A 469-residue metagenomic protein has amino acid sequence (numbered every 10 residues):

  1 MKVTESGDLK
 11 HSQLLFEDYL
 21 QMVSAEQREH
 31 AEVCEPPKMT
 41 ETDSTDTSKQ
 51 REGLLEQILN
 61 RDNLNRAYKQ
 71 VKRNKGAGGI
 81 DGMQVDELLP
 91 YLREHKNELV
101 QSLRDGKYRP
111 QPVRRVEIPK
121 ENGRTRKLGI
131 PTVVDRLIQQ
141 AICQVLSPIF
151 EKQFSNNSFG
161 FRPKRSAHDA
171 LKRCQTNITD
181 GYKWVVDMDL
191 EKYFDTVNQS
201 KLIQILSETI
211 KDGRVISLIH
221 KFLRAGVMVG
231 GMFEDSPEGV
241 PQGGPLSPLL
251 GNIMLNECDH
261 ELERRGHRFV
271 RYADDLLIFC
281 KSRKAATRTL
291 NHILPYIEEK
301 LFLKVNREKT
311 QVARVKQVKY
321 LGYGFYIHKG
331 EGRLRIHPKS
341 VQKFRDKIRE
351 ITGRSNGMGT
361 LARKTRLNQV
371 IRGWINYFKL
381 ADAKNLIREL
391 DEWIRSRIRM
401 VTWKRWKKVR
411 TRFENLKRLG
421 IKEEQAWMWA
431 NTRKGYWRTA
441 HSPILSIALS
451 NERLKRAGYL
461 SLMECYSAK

Functional and structural regions predicted by a protein language model:
M1-R93: Non-catalytic, polymerase-adjacent accessory regions of viral genome-replication enzymes
L59, P110-V116, E121, L223 (+1 more regions): Core structural elements
L92, K96, L390-I398: Short amphipathic alpha-helical coiled-coil/interface segments
S102-E117, E121, Q153-K319: Conserved polymerase palm-domain catalytic core
R224, K300-R372: A conserved non-catalytic segment of reverse transcriptases and RNA-directed RNA polymerases corresponding to the late
D235-E238, R349-R363, W374-L386, W403-W406 (+1 more regions): Short, solvent-exposed helix-loop connector elements
K309-V318, R366-V370, I387-R395, R410-L419: A glycine-rich phosphate-binding loop feature that marks nucleotide/adenosyl-phosphate handling sites
R397, W406-K469: Extended C-terminal regions of large enzymes
